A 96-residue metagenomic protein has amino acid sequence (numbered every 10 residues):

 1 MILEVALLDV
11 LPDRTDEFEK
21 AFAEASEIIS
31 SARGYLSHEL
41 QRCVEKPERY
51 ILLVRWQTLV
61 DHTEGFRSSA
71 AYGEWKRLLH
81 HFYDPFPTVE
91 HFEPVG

Functional and structural regions predicted by a protein language model:
M1, K20-A21, Q57: An amphipathic alpha-helix/helix-turn recognition signal
I2, E39-K46, K76-G96: Glycine-rich beta-strand-turn "strand-cap" elements at beta-sheet edges
L3-L8: Active-site-flanking beta-strand signature of metal-NTP-handling nucleotidyl enzymes and homologous cyclase-like
D9, L53-R55: Short hydrophobic/aromatic beta-strand micro-patches that form the beta-sheet surface supporting nucleotide- or nucleic
D9-E19: Short, surface-exposed ligand-recognition loops at beta-strand->loop->(often short) alpha-helix junctions that present
P12-R14, V44, V60: Feature marks short, surface-exposed loop/turn motifs that line or immediately flank catalytic pockets and channel
E24-L36, Q57-T88: An amphipathic, aromatic/His-enriched active-site/gating alpha helix that lines ligand/cofactor pockets
E27-I51: Short, glycine- and small/hydrophobic-rich beta-strand elements in well-ordered beta-sheets
